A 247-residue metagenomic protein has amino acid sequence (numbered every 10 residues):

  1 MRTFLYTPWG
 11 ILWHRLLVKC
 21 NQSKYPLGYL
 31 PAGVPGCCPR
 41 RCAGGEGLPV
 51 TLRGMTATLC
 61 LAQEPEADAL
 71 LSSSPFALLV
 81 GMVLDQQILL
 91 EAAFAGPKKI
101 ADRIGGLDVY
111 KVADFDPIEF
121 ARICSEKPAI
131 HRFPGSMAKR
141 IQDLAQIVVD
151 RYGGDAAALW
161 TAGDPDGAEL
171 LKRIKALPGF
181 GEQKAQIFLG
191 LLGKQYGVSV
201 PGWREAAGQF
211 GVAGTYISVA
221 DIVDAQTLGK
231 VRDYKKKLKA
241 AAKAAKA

Functional and structural regions predicted by a protein language model:
R2, R15, R40-R41, R53: Basic polycationic patches enriched in arginine
Y6, H14, Y25, E46 (+1 more regions): Short, positively charged and aromatic/hydrophobic N-terminal segments
T7-I11, V18, G28-Y29, D85: Intrinsic disorder/low-complexity segments enriched in small, polar and charged residues
C20, C37-C38, C42: Cysteine-centered motifs
N21, P49-D68, S73, G167-K172 (+1 more regions): C-terminal accessory module of base-excision DNA glycosylases/AP lyases that mediates lesion recognition and DNA
E66-A77, Q87-L89, H131-S136: Structural motif
L79-V83: Short, aromatic/basic-rich helix-turn unit that serves as a nucleic-acid recognition element
R103-K175: Alpha-helical ds-nucleic-acid-binding substructure associated with the helix-hairpin-helix region of base-excision DNA
